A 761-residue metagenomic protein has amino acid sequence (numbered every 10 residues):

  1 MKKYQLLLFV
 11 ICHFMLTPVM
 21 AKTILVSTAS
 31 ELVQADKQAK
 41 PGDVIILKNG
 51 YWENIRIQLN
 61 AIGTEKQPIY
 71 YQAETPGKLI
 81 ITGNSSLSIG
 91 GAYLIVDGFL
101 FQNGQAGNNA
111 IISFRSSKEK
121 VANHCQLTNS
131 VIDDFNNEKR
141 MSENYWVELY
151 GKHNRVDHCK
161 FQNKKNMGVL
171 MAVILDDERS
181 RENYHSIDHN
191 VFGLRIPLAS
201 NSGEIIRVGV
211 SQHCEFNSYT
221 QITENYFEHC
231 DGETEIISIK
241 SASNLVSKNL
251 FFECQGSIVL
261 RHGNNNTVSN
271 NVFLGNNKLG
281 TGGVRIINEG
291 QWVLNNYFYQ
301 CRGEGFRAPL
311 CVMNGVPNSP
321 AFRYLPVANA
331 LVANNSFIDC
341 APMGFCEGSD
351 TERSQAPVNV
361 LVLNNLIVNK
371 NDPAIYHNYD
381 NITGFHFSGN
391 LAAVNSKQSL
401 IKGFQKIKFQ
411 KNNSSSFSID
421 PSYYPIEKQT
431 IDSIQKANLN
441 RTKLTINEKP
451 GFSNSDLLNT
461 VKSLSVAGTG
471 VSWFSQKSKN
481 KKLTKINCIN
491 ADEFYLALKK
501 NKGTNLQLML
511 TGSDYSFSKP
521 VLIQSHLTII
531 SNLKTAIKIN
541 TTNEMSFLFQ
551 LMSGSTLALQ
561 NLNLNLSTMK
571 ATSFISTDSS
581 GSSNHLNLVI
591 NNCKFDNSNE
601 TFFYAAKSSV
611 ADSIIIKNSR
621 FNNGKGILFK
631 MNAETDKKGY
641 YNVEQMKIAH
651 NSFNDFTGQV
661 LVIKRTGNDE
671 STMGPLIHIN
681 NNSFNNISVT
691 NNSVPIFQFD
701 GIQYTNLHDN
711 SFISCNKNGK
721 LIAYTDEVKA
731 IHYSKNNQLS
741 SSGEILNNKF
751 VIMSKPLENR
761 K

Functional and structural regions predicted by a protein language model:
M1-C12, T17-V44, N54-E65, F404-Q507 (+7 more regions): Extracellular "leader-to-stem" segments immediately downstream of a signal peptide or signal-anchor in secreted/lumenal
I24, K37, P41-N49, E53-I80 (+6 more regions): Beta-solenoid repeat scaffold
T28-E31, G50-E53, P76-G77, F251 (+3 more regions): Short beta->alpha connector loops
K48-N49, I489-N490, L510-G512: Structural motif
E53-I57, I62, G83-S88, Q102-N123 (+9 more regions): Glycine- and acidic/polar-rich repeat regions and solenoidal domains
